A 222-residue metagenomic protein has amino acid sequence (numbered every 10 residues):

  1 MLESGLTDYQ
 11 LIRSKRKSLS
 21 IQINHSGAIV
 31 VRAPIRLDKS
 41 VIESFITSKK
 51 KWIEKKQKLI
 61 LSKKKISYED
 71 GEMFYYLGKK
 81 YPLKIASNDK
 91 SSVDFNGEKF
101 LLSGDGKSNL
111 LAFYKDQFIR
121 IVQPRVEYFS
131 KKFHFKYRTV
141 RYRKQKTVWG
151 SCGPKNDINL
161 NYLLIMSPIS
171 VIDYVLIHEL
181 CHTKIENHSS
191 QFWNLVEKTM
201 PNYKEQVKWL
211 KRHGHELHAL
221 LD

Functional and structural regions predicted by a protein language model:
M1-Y174, T183-D222: Active-site-proximal or metal-binding-adjacent scaffold patches in catalytic folds
E179: Walker B catalytic acidic pair
